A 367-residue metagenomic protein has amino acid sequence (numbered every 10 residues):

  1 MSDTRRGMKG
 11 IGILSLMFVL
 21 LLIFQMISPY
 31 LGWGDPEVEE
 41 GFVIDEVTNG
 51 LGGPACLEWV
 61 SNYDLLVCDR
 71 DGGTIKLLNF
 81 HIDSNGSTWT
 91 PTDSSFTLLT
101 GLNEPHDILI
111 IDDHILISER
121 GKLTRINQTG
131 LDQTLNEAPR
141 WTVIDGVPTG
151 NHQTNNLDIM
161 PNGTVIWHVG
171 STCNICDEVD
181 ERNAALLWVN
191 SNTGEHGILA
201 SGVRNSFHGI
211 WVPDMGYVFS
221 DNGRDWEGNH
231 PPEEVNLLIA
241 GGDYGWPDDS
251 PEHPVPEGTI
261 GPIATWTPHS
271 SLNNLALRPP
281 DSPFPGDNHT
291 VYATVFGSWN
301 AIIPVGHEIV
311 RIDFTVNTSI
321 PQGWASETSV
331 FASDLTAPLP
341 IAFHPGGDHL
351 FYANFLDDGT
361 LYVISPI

Functional and structural regions predicted by a protein language model:
M1-P29: Secretory targeting signatures
L31-V38, T154, S171-C176, E181-G197 (+4 more regions): Beta-propeller domain segments
E46-G52, F96-G101, T142-T149, I198-G202 (+2 more regions): Surface loop/turn motifs at the tips and blade-to-blade linkers of beta-strand repeat domains
E46-G73, S271-L277, A293: Beta-strand-rich domains and repeat architectures in extracellular enzymes and scaffolds, especially beta-propellers
G50-G53, D71, G101-E104, I111 (+7 more regions): Beta-rich catalytic cores
L57, I108, L157, S206-G209 (+2 more regions): Hydrophobic core register within WD40 beta-propeller blades
W59-N62, I110-D113, I159-G163, W211-D214 (+2 more regions): Residue-level detector of Asp-centered blade-edge/turn motifs that repeat once per structural unit in beta-propeller
E104, G121-M160: Asp-box/WD-like beta-propeller blade repeats and closely related beta-sheet repeat scaffolds
